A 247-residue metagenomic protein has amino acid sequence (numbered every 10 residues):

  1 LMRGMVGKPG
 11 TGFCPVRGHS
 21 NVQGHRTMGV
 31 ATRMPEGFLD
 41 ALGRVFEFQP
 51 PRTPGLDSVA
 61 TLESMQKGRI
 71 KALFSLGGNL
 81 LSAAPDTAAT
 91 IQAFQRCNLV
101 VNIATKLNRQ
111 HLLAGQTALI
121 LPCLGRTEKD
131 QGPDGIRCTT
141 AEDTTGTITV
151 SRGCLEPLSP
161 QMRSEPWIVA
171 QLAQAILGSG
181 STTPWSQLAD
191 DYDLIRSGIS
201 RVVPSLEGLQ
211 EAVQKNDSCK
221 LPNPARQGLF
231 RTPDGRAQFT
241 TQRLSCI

Functional and structural regions predicted by a protein language model:
L1-K8, V16-G198: Non-catalytic alpha/beta scaffold blocks inside enzyme catalytic domains
P15-A31, A41, L188-I247: Long, low-complexity segments enriched in small/aliphatic residues
